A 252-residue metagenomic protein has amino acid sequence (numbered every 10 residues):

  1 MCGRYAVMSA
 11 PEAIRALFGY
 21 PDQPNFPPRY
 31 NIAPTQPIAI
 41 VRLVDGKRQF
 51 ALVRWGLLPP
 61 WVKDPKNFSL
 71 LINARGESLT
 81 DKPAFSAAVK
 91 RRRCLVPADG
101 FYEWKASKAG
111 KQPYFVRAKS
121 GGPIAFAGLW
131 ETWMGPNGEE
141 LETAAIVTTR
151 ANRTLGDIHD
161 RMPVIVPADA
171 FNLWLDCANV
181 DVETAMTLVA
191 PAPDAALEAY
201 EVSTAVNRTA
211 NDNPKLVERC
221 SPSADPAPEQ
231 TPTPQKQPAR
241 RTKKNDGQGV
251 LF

Functional and structural regions predicted by a protein language model:
M1-F252: Short linear sequence motif anchored by a di-proline
